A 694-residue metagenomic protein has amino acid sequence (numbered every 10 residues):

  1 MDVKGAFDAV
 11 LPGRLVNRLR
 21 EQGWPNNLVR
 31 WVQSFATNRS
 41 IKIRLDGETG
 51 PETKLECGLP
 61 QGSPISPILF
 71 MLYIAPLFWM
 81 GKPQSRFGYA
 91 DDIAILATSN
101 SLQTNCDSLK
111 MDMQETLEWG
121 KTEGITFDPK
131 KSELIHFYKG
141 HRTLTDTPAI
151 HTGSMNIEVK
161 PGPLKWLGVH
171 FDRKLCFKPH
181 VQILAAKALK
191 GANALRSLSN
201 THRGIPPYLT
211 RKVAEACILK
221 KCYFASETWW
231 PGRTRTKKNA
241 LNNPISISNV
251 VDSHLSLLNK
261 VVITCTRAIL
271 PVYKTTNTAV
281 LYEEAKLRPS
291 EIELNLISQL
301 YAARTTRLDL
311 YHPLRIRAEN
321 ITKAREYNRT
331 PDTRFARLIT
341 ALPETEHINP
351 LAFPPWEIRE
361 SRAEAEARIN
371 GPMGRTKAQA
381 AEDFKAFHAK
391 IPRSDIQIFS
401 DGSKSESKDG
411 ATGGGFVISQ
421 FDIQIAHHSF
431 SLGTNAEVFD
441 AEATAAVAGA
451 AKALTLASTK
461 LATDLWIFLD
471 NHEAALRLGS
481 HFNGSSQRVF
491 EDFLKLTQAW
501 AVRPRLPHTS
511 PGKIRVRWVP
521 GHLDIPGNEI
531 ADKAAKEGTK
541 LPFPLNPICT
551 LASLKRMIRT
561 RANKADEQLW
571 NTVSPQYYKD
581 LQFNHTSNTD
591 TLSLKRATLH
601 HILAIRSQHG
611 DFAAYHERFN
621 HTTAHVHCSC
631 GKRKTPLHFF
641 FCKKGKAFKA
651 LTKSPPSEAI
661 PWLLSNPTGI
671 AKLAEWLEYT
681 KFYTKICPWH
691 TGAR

Functional and structural regions predicted by a protein language model:
M1-P60, A97-T98: Conserved pre-catalytic core of RNA-dependent polymerases
S34, K385-I396, S403, K408 (+3 more regions): Helix/loop segments that flank and initiate small ligand/metal-binding modules
G47, T126-G162: Short, conserved micro-motifs composed of acidic
P51, K377-T459, T463, G479: RNase H-like nuclease fold core
P67-A97, W230, A457-T459: Active-site palm subdomain of RNA-directed nucleic acid polymerases
I93-I95, S99, P231-L255, K404-S407 (+5 more regions): RNase H catalytic domain
I157-W230: Basic, alpha-helical interaction scaffolds
N435, Q498-H508, H600-R694: Family-specific functional microsites
